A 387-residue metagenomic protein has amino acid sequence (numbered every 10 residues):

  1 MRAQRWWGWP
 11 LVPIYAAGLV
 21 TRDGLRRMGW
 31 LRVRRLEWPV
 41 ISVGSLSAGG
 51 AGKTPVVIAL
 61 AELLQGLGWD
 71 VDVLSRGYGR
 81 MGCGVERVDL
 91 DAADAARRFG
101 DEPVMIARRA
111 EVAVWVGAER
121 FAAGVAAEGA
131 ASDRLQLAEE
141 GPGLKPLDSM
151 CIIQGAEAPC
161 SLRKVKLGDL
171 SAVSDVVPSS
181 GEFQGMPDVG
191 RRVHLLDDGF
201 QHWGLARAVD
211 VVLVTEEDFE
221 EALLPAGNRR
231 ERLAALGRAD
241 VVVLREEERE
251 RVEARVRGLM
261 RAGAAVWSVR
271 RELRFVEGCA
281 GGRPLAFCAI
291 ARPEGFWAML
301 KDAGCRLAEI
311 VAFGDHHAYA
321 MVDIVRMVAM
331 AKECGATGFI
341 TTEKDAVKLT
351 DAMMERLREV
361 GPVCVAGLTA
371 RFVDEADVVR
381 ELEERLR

Functional and structural regions predicted by a protein language model:
M1-P39: A transmembrane-helix-recognition feature enriched in membrane-embedded lipid enzymes and envelope glyco-/phospholipid
I14, T54, I106, D197 (+3 more regions): Residue-level signal for inorganic ion chemistry
D23-D91: Walker A (P-loop) phosphate-binding motif
W69, G77-D133, E140, D188-A262 (+1 more regions): Phosphate/Mg2+-binding loops and adjacent switch elements in nucleotide/diphosphate-handling enzyme cores
D70-L74, V212, R283-F287: Conserved beta-strand elements of the Class I
E128-V193, V276-G278, R283: Intrinsic disorder/low-complexity segments
D218-G338: C-terminal accessory "lid"/substrate-recognition subdomains
G314-H317, E359-R387: Short, flexible loop segments at boundaries between secondary-structure elements
